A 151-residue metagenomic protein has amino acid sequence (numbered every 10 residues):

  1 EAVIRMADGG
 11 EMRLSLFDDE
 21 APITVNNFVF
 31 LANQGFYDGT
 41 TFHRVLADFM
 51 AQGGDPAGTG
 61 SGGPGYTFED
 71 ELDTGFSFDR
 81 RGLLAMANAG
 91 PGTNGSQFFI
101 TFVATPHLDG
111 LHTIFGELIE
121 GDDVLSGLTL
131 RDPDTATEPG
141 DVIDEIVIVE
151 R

Functional and structural regions predicted by a protein language model:
E1-R151: Cyclophilin-like peptidyl-prolyl cis-trans isomerases
